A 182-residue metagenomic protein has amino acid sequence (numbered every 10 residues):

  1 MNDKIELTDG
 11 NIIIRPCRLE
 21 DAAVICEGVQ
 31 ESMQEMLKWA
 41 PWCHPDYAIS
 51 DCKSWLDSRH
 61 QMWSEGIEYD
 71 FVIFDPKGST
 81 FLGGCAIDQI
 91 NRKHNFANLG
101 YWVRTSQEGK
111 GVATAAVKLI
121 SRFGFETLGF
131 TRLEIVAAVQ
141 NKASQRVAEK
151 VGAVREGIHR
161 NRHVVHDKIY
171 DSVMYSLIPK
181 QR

Functional and structural regions predicted by a protein language model:
M1-V24, G28-E35, D70-R182: Acyl-donor (CoA/ACP) binding surface of acyl/acetyltransferases
M36, Y47-A48, W63, R182: A short hydrophobic/aromatic micro-motif that marks alpha-helical segments and, especially, helix-coil
L37-S58: Conserved GNAT-fold acetyl-CoA-binding loop/helix
C43-H44, D57-V72: A short helix-loop-beta-strand connector motif used in the catalytic cores of GNAT acetyltransferases and, in some
C52-Q61, G83-N91: Short, charged low-complexity intrinsically disordered segments located at boundaries of structured domains
